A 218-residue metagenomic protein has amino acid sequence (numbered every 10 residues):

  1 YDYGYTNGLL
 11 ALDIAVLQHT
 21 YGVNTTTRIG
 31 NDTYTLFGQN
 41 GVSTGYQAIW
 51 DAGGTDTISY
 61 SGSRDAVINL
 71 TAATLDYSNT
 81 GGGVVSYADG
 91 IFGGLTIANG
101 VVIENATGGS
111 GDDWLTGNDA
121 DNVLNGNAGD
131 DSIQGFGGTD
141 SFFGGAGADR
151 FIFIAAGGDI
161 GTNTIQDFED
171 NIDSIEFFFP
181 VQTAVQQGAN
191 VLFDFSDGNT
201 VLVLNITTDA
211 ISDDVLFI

Functional and structural regions predicted by a protein language model:
Y1-E104: Zinc-dependent metalloendopeptidases
Y1-L12, Y34-D51, T55, D112-Q182 (+1 more regions): Acidic, glycine-rich calcium-binding repeat modules characteristic of RTX/beta-roll and related beta-solenoid repeat
G8, A66, D89-F92, G100 (+2 more regions): Low-complexity acidic/polar repeat-biased segments
H19-V23, S63, G108-G111, G147 (+1 more regions): Residues at helix-coil transition
G54, A73, D173, A189-V191: Beta-strand-connecting loop/turn residues
Y60, A155, F193-D197: Short acidic, glycine-rich loop/turn motifs
N99, E104-W114, A120: C-terminal substrate/ligand-recognition segments
